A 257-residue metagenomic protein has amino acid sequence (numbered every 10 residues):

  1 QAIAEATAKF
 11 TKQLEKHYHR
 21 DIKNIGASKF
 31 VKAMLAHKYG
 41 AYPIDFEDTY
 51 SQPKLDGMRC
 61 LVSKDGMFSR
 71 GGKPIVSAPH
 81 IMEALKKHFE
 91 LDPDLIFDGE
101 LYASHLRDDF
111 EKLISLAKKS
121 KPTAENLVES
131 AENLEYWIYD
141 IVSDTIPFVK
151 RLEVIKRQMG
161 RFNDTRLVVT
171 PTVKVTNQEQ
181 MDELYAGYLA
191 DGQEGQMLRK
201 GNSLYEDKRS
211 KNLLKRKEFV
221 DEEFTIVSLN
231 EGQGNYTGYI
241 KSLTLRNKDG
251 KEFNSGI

Functional and structural regions predicted by a protein language model:
Q1, E5, C60-V62, G66-G99 (+1 more regions): Classical nucleotidyltransferase
I3-I25, K121-V128, E132: Structure-specific nucleic-acid interaction/processing domains
E5-K9, Q13, I141, Q158-F162 (+3 more regions): Generic, well-ordered alpha-helical scaffold segments in large soluble proteins
H17-K29, P171-V220: Amphipathic alpha-helical
H17-P53: Charged, flexible boundary elements
A41-L167: Covalent nucleotidyltransferase
S51, E135-Y139, L189, G195-L198 (+1 more regions): Conserved, well-structured core segments
A124-V128, T145, P171-V175, E183-Y188 (+1 more regions): Short helix-to-loop capping/linker segments positioned immediately adjacent to catalytic or ligand/cofactor-binding
